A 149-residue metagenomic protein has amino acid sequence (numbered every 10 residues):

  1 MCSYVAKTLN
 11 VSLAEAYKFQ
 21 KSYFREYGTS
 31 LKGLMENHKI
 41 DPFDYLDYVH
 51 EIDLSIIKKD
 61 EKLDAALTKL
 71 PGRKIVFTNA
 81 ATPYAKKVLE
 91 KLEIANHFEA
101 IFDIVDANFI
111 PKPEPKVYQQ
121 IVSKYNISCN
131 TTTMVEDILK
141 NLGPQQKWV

Functional and structural regions predicted by a protein language model:
M1-K62, P83: N-terminal helical cap/lid subdomain that shapes the substrate entry/recognition surface in HAD-like hydrolases
V5-A6, L34-M35, L89, V122 (+1 more regions): Hydrophobic alpha-helix position signal
G33, A66-K69, P144: Well-formed, non-transmembrane alpha-helical positions, independent of function
D44-K58, L63-E90, F98-I104: Substrate-recognition element of Asp-dependent hydrolases with the DxDx(T/V) motif
K59-L63, E114, I138: Amphipathic coiled-coil/heptad-repeat helices and related helical stalk/stem segments that mediate oligomerization
A81-T133, L139, G143: Substrate-recognition "cap/lid" segment bordering the active-site pocket of phosphatases
